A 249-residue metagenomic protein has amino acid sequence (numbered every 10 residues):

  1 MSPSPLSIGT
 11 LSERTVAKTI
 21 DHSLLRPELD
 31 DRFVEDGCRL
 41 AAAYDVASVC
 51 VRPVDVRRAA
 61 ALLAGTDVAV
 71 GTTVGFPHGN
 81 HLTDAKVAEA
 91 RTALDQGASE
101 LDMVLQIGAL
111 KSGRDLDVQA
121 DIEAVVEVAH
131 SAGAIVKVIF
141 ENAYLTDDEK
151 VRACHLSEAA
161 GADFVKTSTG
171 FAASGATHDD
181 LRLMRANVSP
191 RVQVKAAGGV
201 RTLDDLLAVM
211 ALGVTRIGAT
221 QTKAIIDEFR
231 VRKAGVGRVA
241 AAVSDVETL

Functional and structural regions predicted by a protein language model:
P3-Y44, V54-V194, T202-A224, R232-G235 (+1 more regions): Alpha/beta enzyme core
A47: Metallocofactor- and cofactor-centric catalytic cores in central/energy metabolism, strongly enriched
C50-V51: Short beta-strand scaffold positions
A197: Short hydrophobic "strand-cap" motifs at the C-terminus of beta-strands
